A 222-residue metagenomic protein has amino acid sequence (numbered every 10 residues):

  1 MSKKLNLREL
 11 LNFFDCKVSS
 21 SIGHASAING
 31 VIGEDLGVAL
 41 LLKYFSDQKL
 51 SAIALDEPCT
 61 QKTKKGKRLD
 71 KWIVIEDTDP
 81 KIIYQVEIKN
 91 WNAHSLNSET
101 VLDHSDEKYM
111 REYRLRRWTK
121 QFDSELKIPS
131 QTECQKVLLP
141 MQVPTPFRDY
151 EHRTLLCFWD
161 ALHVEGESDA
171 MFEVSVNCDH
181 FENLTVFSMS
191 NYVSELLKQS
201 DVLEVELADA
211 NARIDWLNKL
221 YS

Functional and structural regions predicted by a protein language model:
M1-K49, I53-K62: Interdomain/boundary linker segments immediately adjacent to catalytic/signaling cores
L7, R111, L115, A210-I214: Short amphipathic alpha-helical segments that mediate assembly, nucleic-acid/protein binding, or membrane association
S46, I73-T78, F172-H180: Short, surface-exposed basic-aromatic patches at helix termini and helix-loop junctions that form
I53-P80: Active-site metal-binding core of divalent-cation-utilizing nuclease and nuclease-like domains
K71-I73, I82-A93: Conserved catalytic cores of phosphodiester-cleaving nucleases, focusing on short active-site segments
K81-I82, E151: A general structural motif
K89-V186: Catalytic cores of nucleic-acid endonucleases
L156-S222: Non-catalytic C-terminal interaction segments of nucleic acid-processing enzymes
